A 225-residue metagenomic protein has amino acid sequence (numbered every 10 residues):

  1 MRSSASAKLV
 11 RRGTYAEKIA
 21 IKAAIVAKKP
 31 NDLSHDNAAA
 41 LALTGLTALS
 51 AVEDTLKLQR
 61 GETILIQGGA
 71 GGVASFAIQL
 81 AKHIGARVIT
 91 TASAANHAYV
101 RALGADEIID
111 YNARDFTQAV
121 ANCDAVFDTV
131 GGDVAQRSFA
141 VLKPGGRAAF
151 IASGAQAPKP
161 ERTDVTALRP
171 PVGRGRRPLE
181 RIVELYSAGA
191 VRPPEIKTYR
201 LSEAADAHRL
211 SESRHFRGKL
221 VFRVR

Functional and structural regions predicted by a protein language model:
M1-R225: Terminal helix/beta-alpha structural elements that buttress the NAD(P)+-binding lobe
